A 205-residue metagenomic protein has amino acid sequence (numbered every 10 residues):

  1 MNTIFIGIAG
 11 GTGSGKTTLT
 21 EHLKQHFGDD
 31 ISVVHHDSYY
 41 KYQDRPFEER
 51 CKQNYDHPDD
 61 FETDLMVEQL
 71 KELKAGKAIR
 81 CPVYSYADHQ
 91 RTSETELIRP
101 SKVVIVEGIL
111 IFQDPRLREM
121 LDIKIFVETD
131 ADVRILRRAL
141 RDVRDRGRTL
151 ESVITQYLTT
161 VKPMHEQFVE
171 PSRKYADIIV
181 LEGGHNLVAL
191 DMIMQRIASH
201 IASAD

Functional and structural regions predicted by a protein language model:
F5-G7: Short hydrophobic/aromatic beta-strand immediately N-terminal to the Walker A/P-loop
G11: P-loop (Walker A) phosphate-binding loop of NTP-binding proteins
K16: Conserved lysine of the Walker
L19: Hydrophobic positions on the alpha1 helix immediately C-terminal to the Walker A/P-loop
Q25-V33: Post-Walker A helix-loop "phosphate-sensing" segment adjacent to the P-loop in P-loop NTPases
S32, K41, R45-D88: Conserved nucleotide-sensing/catalytic segment adjacent to the nucleotide-binding pocket in NTP-handling enzymes
S93-R146: ATP-dependent NMP and nucleoside kinases share a basic, alpha-helical "lid"
R99-P100, L140, K162-D205: NTP-dependent small-molecule kinase module
